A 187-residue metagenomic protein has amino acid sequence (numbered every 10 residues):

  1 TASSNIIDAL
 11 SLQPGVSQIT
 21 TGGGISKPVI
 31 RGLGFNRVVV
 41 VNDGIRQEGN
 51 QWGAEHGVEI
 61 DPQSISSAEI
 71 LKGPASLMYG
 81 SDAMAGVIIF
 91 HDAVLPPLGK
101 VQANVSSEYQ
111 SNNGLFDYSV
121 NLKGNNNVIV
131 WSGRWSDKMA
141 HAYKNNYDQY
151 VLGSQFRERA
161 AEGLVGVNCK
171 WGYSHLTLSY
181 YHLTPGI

Functional and structural regions predicted by a protein language model:
T1-L98: Acidic, small-polar-rich N-terminal luminal/periplasmic segments of exported/outer-membrane proteins
D8, V29, E69, I89 (+5 more regions): Outer-membrane beta-barrel architecture
T20-G22, G80, Q110-G114, G153-R157 (+1 more regions): Short sequence motifs at beta-strands and strand-loop junctions characteristic of Gram-negative outer-membrane
V38, G99-A103, F116, N127-W131 (+2 more regions): Outer-envelope beta-barrel architecture signal
N50, I70-L71, Q102-N104, K144-Q149: Extracytoplasmic loops and strand-loop junctions of Gram-negative outer membrane beta-barrel proteins
L77, V87, D92-G124, G133-W135 (+1 more regions): Short strand-turn segments of transmembrane beta-barrel domains in outer membranes, especially the first one or two
S107-N113, N126, D137-H141, C169-W171 (+1 more regions): Transmembrane beta-strands of outer-membrane beta-barrel pores
A140-Y143, Y147-D148, L152-E158, G172-I187: Flexible loop and strand-edge segments within Gram-negative outer membrane beta-barrel domains
